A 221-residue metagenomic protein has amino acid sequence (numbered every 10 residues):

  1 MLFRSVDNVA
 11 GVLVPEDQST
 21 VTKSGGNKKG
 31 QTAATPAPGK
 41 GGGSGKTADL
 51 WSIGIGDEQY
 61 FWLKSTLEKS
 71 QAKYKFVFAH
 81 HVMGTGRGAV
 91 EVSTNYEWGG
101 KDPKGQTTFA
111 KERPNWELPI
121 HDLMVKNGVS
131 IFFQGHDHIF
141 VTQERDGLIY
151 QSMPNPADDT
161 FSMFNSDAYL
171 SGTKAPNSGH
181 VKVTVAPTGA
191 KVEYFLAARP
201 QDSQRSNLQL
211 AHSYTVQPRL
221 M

Functional and structural regions predicted by a protein language model:
M1-S162, K182-M221: Metal-dependent phosphoester/phosphodiester hydrolase catalytic core
T160-G172: Short, surface-exposed loop/helix-turn segments at secondary-structure junctions that function as lids/hinges flanking
A175-P176: Membrane-spanning beta-strands of outer-membrane beta-barrel proteins
